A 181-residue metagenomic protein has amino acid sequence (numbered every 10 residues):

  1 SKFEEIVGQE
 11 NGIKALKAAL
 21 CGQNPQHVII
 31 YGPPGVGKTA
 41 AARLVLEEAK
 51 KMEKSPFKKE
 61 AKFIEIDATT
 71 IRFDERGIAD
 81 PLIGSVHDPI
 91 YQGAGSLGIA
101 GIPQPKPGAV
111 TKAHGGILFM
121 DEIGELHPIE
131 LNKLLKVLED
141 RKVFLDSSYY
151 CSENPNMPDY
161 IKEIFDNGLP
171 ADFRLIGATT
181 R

Functional and structural regions predicted by a protein language model:
S1-P33: Pre-Walker A (pre-P-loop) alpha-helix and adjacent loop at the N terminus of AAA/AAA+ ATPase modules, a conserved
E4-E5, A18-C21, P34, S55 (+4 more regions): Replace "in large, NTP-powered and nucleic-acid-processing enzymes" with "in large, NTP-powered factors and other
I6, L16, I30, T39 (+6 more regions): Conserved RecA-like P-loop NTPase ATPase core
L16-L20, D80-P81, S85-I117, I161-D166: Conserved alpha-helical scaffold flanking the Walker A/P-loop in AAA+ ATPase domains
L20-I71: Walker A/P-loop
F73-I83, P105-E139: Conserved AAA+/SF3 P-loop NTPase catalytic/coupling segment centered on the Walker-B
H87, Y91, I129-N167: Conserved catalytic/switch belt of AAA+ P-loop NTPases
L118-M120, F144-E153, D172-T180: Structural recognition of the conserved hydrophobic beta-strand(s) that form the central parallel beta-sheet of P-loop
